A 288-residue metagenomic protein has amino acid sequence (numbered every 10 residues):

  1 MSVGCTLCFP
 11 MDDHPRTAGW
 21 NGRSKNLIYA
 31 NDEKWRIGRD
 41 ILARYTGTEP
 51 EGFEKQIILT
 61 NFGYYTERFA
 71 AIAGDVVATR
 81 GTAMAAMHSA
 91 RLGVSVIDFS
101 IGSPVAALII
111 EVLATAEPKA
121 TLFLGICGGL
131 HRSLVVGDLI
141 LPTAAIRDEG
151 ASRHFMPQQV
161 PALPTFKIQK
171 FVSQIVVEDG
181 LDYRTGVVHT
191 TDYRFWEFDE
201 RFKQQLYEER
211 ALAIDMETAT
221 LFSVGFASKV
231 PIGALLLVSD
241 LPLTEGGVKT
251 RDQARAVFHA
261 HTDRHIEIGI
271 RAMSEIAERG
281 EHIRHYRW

Functional and structural regions predicted by a protein language model:
S2-L122, G128-W288: Accessory terminal and edge-of-domain segments that mediate assembly/interaction and cofactor placement around
